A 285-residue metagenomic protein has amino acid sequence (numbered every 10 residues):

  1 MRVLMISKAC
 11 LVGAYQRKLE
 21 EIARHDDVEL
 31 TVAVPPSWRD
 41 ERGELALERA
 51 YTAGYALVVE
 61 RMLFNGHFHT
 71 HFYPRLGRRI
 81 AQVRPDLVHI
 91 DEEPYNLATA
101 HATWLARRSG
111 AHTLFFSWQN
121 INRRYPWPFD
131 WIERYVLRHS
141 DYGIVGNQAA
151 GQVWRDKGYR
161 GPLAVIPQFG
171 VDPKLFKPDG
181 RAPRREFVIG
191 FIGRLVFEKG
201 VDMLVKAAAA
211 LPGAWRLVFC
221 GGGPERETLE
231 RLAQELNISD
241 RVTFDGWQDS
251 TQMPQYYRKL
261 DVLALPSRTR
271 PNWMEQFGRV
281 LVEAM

Functional and structural regions predicted by a protein language model:
M1-V59, A111: N-terminal subdomain of nucleotide-sugar transferases
K8-L11, E93-L97, L105, S109-W127 (+3 more regions): A short, histidine- and acid-enriched strand-loop-helix "catalytic/donor-clamping" loop that lines the nucleotide-sugar
G13-E20, F187, F191-A210, P224-E230 (+1 more regions): A conserved mid-protein helix/loop that constitutes part of the nucleotide-sugar donor-binding site
V34, D130, R134-P178, R184 (+1 more regions): Donor nucleotide-sugar binding/catalytic pocket of nucleotide-sugar-dependent glycosyltransferases
V58-W104, R108, W127-Y135: An amphipathic, basic-hydrophobic alpha-helix
E227-T251: Nucleotide-activated donor-binding/catalytic signature segment of Leloir-type glycosyltransferases, i.e., the conserved
R241, R258-M274: Acidic donor-binding loop of glycosyltransferase active sites
W247-Q248, Q255-L260: Short alpha-helical donor nucleotide-sugar binding micro-motif in glycosyltransferases
